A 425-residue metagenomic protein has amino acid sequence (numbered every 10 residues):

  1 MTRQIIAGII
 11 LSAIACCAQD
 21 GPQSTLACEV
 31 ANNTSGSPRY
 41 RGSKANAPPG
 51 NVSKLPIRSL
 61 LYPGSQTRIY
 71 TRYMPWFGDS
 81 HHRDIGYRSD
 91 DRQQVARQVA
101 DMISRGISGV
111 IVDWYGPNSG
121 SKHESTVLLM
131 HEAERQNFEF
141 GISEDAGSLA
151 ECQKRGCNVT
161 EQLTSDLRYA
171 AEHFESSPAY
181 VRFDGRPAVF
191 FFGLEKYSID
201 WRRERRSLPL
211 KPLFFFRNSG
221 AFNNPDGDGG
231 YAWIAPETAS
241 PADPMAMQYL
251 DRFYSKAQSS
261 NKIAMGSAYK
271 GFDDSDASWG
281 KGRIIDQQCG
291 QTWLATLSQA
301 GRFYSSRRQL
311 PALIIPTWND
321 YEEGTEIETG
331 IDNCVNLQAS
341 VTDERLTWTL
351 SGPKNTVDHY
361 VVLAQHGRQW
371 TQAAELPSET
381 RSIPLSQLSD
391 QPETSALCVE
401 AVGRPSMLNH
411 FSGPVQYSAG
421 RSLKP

Functional and structural regions predicted by a protein language model:
M1-I6: Bacterial N-terminal signal peptides that target proteins for export
I10-A18: Hydrophobic h-region of N-terminal signal peptides that target proteins for export in Gram-negative bacteria
Q23-N336, S340-H359, A364-G367, Q372-P425: Glycan-processing catalytic domains of CAZymes
